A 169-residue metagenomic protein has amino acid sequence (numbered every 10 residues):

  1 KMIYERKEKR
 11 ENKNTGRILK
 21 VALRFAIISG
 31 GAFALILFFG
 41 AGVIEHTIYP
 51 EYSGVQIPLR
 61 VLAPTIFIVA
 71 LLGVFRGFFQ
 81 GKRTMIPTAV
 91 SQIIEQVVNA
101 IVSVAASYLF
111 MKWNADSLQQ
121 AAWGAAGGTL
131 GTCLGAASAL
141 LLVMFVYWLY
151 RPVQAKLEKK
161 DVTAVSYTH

Functional and structural regions predicted by a protein language model:
K1-R24, G81-I86: Transmembrane-helix boundary and interhelical linker motifs in polytopic inner-membrane proteins
A22-A34: Selective transmembrane-helix segments that form parts of the transport pathway or gating/packing helices in multipass
A32-Q56, K112: Short membrane-interface helical motifs at transmembrane helix boundaries in multi-pass membrane transporters
P50-F75: Alpha-helical transmembrane segments of multi-pass membrane proteins
V69-S91: Membrane-interface junctions at transmembrane-helix termini in multi-pass inner-membrane proteins
I86, V97-L141, F145-V146: Membrane-interface helix-loop junctions in multi-pass transport and translocation proteins
T168-H169: Conserved small/polar residues in nucleotide/adenosyl-binding loops
